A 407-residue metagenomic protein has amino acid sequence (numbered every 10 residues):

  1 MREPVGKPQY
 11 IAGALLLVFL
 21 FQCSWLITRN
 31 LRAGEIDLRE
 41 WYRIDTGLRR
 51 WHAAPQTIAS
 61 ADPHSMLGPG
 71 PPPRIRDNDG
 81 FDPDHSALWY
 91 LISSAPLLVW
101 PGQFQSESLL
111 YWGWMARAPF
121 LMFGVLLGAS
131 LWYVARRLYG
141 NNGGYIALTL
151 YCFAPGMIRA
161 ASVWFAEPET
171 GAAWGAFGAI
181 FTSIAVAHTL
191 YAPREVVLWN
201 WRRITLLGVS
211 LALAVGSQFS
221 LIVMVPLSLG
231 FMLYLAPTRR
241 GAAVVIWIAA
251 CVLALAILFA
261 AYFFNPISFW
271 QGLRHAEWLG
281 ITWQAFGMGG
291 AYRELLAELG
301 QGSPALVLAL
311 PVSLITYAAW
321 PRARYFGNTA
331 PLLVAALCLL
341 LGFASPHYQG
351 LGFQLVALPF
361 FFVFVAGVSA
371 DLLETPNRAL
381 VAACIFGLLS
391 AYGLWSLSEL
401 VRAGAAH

Functional and structural regions predicted by a protein language model:
R2, A187-Y191, L198, V223-L253 (+3 more regions): Perimembrane helix-loop-helix junctions
Q103-E107, L131-P155, W174, V197: Transmembrane-helix signature of polytopic, membrane-embedded enzymes that assemble or transfer cell-envelope glycans
W114, A118-Y139, G178-T182, V312-A319: Transmembrane-helix motifs of polytopic, lipid-linked glycan transferases
R137, P193-W201, A236-I246, S313-V334 (+2 more regions): Membrane-interface helix-loop-helix junctions at transmembrane boundaries of multi-pass membrane enzymes, predominantly
S162-G171, G350-L351: Short acidic/glycine- and proline-prone juxtamembrane loop motifs at membrane-interface regions of multi-pass membrane
G171-R194, L206, S210-L211, F360-F364: Specific aromatic-rich, kink-prone transmembrane helix
L233, G302-F326, C338-L339, V365-V368: Hydrophobic, aromatic-rich transmembrane alpha-helices and their immediate juxtamembrane boundary segments
V244-A285, Y392-A403: Membrane-lumen/periplasm interface segments of specific transmembrane helices in polyprenyl phosphate-linked
